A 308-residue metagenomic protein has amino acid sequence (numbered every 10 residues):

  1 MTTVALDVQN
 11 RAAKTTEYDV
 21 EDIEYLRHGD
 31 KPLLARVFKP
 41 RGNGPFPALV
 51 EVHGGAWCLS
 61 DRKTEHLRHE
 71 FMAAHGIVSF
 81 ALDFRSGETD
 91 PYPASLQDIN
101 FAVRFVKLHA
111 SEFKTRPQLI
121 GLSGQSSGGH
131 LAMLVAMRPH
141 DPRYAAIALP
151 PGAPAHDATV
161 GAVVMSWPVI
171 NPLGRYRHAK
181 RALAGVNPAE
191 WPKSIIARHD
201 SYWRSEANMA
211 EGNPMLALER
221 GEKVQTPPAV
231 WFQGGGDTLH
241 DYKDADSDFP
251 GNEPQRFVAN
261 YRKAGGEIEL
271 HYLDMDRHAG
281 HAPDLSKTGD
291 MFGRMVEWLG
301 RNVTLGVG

Functional and structural regions predicted by a protein language model:
T2-N43: N-terminal cap/lid segment of alpha/beta-hydrolase-fold proteins
Q9-E17, Y144-L149, G174-G221: Mobile cap/lid helix-loop segments that gate and shape the active-site cleft of serine hydrolases
R36, V230-Y242, G251, Q255-G308: C-terminal catalytic histidine-bearing segment of alpha/beta-hydrolase fold enzymes
P45-G55: Short beta-strand element of the alpha/beta-hydrolase
K63-A81: Short amphipathic alpha-helix adjacent to the substrate-entry channel of hydrolases
D90-S111: Alpha/beta-hydrolase active-site loop
R104-R181: Primarily recognizes the serine-hydrolase "nucleophile elbow" in alpha/beta-hydrolase and SGNH/GDSL folds
P150-R177, S201-D244: The feature captures the conserved acid-bearing segment of alpha/beta-hydrolase catalytic domains
